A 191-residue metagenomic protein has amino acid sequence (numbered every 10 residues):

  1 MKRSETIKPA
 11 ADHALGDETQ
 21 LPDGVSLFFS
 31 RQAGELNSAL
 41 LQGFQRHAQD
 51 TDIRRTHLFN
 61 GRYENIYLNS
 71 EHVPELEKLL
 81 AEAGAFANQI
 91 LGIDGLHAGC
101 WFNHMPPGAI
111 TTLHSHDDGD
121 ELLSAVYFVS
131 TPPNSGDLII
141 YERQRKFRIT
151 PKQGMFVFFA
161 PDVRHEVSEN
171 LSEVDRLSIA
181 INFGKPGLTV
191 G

Functional and structural regions predicted by a protein language model:
M1-R3, N170-E173: A hydrophobic alpha-helix/topogenic segment detector that preferentially activates on transmembrane helices
K2-I93: Non-heme Fe(II)/2-oxoglutarate
A39, V190-G191: Short conserved micro-motifs at the rims of enzyme active sites and ligand-binding pockets
Q42, H57, F156-V157, I181: Short non-domain terminal segments
H72, L76, D118, S172: Aromatic-acidic/polar surface patches that form glycan- and anion
G95-S168, V174-S178, G184-T189: Catalytic core of non-heme Fe(II) oxygenases with the double-stranded beta-helix
